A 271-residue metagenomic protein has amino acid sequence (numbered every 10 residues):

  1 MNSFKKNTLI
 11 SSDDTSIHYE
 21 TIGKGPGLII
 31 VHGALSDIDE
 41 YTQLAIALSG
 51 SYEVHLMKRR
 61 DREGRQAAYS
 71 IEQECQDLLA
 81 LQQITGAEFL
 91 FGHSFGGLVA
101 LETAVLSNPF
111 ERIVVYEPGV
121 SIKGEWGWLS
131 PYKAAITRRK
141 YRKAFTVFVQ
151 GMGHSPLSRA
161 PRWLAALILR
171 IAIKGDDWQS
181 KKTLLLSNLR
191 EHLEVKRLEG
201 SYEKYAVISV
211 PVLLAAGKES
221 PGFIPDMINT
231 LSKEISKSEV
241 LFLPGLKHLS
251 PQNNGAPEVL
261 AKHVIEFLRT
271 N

Functional and structural regions predicted by a protein language model:
N2-K5, I173-G200: Hydrophobic, aromatic-rich cap/lid helix
T8-G64: Conserved HGGG/HGGXW glycine-rich cap/lid loop of the alpha/beta-hydrolase fold
Q43-I46, H55-F91, F95, V259-K262: Active-site loop/oxyanion-hole signature of alpha/beta-hydrolase fold enzymes
A87-G124: Conserved hydrolase catalytic core segment
I122-G175: Helix-rich cap/lid subdomain of alpha/beta-hydrolase
I208, L214-A216: Short beta-strand/loop motif that positions the catalytic acidic residue of the alpha/beta-hydrolase fold
P221-M227: Conserved alpha/beta-hydrolase "acid-adjacent" motif
L243-E258: Catalytic histidine-centered segment of alpha/beta-hydrolase-like enzymes
